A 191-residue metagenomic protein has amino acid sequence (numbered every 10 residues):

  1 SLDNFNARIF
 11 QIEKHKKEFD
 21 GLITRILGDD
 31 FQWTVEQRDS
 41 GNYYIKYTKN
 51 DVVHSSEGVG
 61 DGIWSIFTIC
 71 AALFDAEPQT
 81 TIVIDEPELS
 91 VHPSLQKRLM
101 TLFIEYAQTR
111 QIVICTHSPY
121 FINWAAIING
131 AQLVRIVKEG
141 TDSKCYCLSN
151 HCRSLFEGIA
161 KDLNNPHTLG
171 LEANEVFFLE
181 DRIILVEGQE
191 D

Functional and structural regions predicted by a protein language model:
S1-I66, A71-T81, E105: Extended helical coiled-coil dimerization/tether regions that scaffold and oligomerize large DNA-maintenance assemblies
I69, R98-M100: Conserved hydrophobic alpha-helix in the ABC-type ATPase nucleotide-binding domain
L73-A76, I104-Q108, I128, E175-F178: Conserved catalytic network of the ASCE P-loop NTPase/AAA+ motor domain
D85-P87: Walker B catalytic acidic pair
C115-S118: H-loop/switch region of ABC-family ATPase nucleotide-binding domains
Y120-D191: RecA-like P-loop NTPase motor core
